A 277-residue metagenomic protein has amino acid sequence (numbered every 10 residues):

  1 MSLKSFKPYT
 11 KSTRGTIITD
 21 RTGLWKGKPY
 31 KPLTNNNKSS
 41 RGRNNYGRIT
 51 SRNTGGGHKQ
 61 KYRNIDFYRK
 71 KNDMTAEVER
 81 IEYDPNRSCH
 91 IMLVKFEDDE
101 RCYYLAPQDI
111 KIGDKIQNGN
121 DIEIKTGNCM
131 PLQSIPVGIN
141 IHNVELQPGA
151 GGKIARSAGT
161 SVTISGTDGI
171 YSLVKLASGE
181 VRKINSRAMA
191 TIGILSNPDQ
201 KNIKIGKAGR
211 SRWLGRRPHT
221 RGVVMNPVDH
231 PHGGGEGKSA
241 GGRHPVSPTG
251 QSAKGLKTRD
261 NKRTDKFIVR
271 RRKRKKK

Functional and structural regions predicted by a protein language model:
M1-R87, Q108-K277: Basic, glycine/proline-rich low-complexity segments that contact nucleic acids
N86, V94-F96: Structural recognition of beta-strand segments within beta-rich domains
M92-L93, S172: Short, hydrophobic/aromatic-rich beta-strand segments within well-structured domains
F96-D99, A177-S178: Short acidic-glycine loop/turn motifs at beta-strand connectors
D99-K111: Beta-strand/loop nucleic-acid-binding surfaces
